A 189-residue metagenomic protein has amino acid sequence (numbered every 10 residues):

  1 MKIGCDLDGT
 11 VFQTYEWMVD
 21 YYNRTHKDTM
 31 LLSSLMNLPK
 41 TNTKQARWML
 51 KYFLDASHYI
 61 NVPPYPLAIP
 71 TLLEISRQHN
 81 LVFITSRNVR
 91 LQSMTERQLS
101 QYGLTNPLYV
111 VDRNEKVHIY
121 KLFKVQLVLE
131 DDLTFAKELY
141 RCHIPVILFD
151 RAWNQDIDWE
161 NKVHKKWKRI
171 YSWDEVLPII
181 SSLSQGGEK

Functional and structural regions predicted by a protein language model:
M1-K51: Active-site neighborhood of HAD-like aspartate-dependent phosphohydrolases
A56-F83, N88-E96: Short, acidic loop-to-helix structural element flanking the phosphoryl-transfer center in phosphate-processing enzymes
N80-V82, Y109, L127, P145-I147: A structural signal for isolated positions on well-ordered beta-strands in alpha/beta enzyme cores
I84-R87, G103-H118: A short, structured active-site edge motif that brings together acidic residues
Q101-Y109, D158-Q185: Structural recognition of alpha->loop->beta junctions
K116-Y140: Conserved Lys-Pro-Asp/Glu-containing loop-to-beta segment of HAD-superfamily phosphomonoesterases, centered on
D131-Y171: Acidic, Mg2+-coordinating phosphoryl-transfer loop and its flanking beta/alpha structural elements, shared across
